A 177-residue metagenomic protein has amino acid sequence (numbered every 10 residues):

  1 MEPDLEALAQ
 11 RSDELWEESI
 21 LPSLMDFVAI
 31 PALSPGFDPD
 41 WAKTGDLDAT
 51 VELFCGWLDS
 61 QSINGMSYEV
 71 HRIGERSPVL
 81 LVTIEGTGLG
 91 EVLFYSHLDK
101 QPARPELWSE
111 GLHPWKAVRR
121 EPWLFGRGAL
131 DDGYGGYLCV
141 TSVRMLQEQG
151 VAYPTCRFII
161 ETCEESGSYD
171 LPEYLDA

Functional and structural regions predicted by a protein language model:
E2-R127, L146-Y153: Acidic/His- and Gly-rich active-site-bordering loop/insert found across diverse amide/peptide-bond hydrolases
G128-A177: Acidic/histidine-rich catalytic neighborhood of metal-dependent amide-processing enzymes
